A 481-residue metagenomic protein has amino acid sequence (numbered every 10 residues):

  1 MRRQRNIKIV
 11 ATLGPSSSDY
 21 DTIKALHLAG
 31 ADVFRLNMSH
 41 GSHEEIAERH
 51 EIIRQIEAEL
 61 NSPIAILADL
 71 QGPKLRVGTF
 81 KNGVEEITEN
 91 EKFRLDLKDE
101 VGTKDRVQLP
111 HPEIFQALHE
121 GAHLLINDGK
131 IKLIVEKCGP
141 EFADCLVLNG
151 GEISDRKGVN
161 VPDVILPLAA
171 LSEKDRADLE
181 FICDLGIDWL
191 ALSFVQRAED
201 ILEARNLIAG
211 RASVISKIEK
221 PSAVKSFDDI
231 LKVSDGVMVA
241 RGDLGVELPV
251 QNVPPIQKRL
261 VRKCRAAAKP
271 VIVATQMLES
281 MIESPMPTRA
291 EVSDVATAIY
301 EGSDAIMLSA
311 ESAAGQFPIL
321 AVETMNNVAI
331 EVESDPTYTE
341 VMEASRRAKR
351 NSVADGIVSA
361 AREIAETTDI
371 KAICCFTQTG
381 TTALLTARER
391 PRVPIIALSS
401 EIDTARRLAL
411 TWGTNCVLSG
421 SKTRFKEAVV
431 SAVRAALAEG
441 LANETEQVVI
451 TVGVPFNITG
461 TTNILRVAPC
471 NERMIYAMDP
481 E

Functional and structural regions predicted by a protein language model:
M1-E481: Non-catalytic helical/linker scaffolds that mediate oligomerization, partner binding, and domain coupling around large
